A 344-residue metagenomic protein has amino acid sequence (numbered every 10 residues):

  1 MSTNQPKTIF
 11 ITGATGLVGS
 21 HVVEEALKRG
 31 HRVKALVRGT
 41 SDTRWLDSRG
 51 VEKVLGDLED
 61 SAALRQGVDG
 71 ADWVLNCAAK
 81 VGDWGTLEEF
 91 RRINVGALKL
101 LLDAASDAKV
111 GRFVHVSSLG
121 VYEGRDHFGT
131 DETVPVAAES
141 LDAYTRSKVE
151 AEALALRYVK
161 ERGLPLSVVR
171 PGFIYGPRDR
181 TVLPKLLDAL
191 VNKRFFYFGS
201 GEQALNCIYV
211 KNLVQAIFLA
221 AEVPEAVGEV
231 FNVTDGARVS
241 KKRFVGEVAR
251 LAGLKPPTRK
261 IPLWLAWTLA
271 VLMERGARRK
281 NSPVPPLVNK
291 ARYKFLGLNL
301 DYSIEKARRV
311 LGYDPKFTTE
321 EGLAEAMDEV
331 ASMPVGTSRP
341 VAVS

Functional and structural regions predicted by a protein language model:
K7-R29: N-terminal Rossmann NAD(P)H-binding glycine-rich loop of SDR-like oxidoreductase domains
T8, Y302-V310, D314-S344: Amphipathic terminal alpha-helices
T40-D47, V51-G96, L100, A104 (+1 more regions): NAD(P)H-binding glycine-rich loop region in Rossmannoid oxidoreductase-like domains and their noncatalytic homologs
G96, D126-I174, F195-F198: Catalytic helix-loop patch of NAD(P)-dependent Rossmann-fold dehydrogenases
L100-A143: Conserved Rossmann-fold NAD(P)-dependent oxidoreductase catalytic core, especially the SDR/UDP-sugar
P135-E139, L166-V168, D188-I208, N212 (+3 more regions): A conserved pocket-lining segment of Rossmann-fold NAD(P)-dependent short-chain dehydrogenase/reductase
V149, R162-L164, Y175-K185, K211 (+3 more regions): Glycine/proline-rich active-site loop of Rossmann-fold NAD(P)-dependent oxidoreductases
L219, V223-L287, I304, A324-M327 (+1 more regions): Mid/C-terminal beta-alpha module of Rossmann-like enzyme folds, strongest in SDR-family dehydrogenases/epimerases
